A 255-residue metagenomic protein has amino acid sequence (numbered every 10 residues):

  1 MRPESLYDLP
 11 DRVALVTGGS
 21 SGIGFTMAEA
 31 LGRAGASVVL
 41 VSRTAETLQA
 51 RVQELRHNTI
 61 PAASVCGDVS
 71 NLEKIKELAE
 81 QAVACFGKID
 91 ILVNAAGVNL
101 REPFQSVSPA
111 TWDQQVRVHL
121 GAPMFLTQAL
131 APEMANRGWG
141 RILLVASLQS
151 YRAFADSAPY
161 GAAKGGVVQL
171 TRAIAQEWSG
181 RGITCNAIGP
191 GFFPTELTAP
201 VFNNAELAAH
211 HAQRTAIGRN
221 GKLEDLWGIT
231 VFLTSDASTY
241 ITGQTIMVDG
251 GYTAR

Functional and structural regions predicted by a protein language model:
V13, S20-S21: Conserved glycine-rich cofactor-binding loop
V93, S179, T184, I241-G243: Short, small/polar-rich loop/turn modules that mediate ligand/substrate recognition or access, typified
P103-F104, S108-V116, L207, H211: Substrate-binding pocket helix/loop in short-chain dehydrogenase/reductase
M124, W139, R219-V248, T253-A254: C-terminal substrate-recognition "lid" of short-chain dehydrogenase/reductases
T127, A163, T171: Active-site helix of classical SDR
P132, Q176-G180, T239: Alpha-helical segment proximal to the catalytic Tyr-Lys
S147: Residue(s) in the substrate-gating loop at a strand-loop-helix junction that position the organic substrate next
